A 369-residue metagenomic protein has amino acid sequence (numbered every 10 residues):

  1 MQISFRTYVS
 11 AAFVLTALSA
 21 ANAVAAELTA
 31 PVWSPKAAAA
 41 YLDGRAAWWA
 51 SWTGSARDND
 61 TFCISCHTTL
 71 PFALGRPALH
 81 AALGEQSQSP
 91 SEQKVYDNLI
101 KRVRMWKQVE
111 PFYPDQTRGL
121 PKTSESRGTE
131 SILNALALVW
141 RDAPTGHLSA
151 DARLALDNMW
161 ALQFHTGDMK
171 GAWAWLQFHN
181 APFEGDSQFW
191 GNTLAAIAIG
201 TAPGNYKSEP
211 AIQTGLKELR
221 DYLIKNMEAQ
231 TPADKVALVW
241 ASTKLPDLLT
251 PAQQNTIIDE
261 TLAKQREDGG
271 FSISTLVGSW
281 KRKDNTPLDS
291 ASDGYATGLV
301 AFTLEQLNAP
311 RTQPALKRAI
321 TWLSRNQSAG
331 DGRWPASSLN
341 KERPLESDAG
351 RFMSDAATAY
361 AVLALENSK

Functional and structural regions predicted by a protein language model:
M1-R6: N-terminal secretory signal peptides that target proteins for export/translocation
Y8-A20: Bacterial N-terminal signal peptides
N22-K369: Preference for long, amphipathic alpha-helical scaffolds in soluble/luminal domains and all-alpha bundles
